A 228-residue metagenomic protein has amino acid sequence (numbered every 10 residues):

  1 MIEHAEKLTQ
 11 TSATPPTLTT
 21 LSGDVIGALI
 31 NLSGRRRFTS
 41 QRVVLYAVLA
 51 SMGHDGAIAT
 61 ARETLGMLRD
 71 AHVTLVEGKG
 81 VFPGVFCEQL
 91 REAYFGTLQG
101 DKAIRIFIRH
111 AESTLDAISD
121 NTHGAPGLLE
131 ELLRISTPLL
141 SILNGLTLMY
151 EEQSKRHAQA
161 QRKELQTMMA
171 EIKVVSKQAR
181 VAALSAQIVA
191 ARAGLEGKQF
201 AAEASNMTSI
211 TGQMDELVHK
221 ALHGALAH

Functional and structural regions predicted by a protein language model:
K7-R35: Amphipathic alpha-helical segments and their boundaries
S12-P15, T19, I135-Q161: Juxtamembrane amphipathic/coiled-coil helical coupling segments that flank and transmit signals to/from transmembrane
T20-G23, G27, R156-A170, H228: A conserved signal-transducing helical linker
D24-D55, V181: N-terminal extracytoplasmic segments of bacterial inner-membrane proteins
S40-H54, L75, K79-F82, H110-A125 (+2 more regions): Secondary-structure edge/capping motif, primarily at the C-terminal ends of alpha-helices and the immediately following
L65-H123: Heptad-repeat alpha-helical coiled-coil/4-helix-bundle sensor or tether segments in soluble regions
A191-A227: Parallel, heptad-repeat alpha-helical coiled-coil signal-transduction segments
